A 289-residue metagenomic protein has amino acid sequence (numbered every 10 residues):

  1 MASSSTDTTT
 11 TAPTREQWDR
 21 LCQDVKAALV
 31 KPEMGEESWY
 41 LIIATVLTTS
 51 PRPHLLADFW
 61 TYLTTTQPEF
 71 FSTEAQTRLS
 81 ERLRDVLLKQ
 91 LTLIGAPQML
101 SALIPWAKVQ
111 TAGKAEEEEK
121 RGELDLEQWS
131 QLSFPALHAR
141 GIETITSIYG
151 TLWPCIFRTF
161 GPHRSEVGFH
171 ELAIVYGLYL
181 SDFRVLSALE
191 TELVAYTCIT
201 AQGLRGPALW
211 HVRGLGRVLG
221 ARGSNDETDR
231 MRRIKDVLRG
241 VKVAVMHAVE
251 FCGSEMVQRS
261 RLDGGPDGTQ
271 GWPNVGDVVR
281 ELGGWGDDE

Functional and structural regions predicted by a protein language model:
M1-L186, E250-E289: Acidic, glycine/proline-rich low-complexity segments that act as flexible tails and inter-domain linkers
S50-R52, A201-R205: Short alpha-helix boundary/capping elements
F169, A173-I174, E192, L209-W210: A generic alpha-helix surface/boundary motif
S187-L189, A195-T197, L204-E289: Alpha-helical oligomerization segments
